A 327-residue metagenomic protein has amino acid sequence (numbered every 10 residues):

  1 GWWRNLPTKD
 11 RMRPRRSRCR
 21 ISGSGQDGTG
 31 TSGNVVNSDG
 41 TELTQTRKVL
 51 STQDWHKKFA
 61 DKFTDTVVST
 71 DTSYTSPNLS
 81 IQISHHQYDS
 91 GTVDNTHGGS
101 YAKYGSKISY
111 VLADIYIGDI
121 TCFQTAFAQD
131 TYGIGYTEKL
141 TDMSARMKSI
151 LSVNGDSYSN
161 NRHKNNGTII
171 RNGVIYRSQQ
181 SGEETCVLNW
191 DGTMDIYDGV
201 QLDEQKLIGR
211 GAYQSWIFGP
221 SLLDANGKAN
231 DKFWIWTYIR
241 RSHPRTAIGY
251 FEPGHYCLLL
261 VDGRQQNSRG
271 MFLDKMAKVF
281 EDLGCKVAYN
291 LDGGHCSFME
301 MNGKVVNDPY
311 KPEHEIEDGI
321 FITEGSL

Functional and structural regions predicted by a protein language model:
G1-Q179: Zymogen propeptides
K58, Y158-W234: Active-site-adjacent helix-turn-beta-strand microarchitecture at beta-sheet edges that either contains or buttresses
L112, T185, A247: Short, surface-exposed charged micro-motifs
F127-Y132, Q201-E204, V261-Q265: Short, solvent-exposed aromatic-acidic interface loops
G133-T137, Q205-G211, N267-L273: A short, polar/proline- and glycine-enriched secondary-structure boundary/capping micro-motif
M143-R162, D224-D231, G284-C296: A short, charged
R162-Q180, L188, F233-K286, L291 (+1 more regions): Conserved, well-ordered active-site substructure
